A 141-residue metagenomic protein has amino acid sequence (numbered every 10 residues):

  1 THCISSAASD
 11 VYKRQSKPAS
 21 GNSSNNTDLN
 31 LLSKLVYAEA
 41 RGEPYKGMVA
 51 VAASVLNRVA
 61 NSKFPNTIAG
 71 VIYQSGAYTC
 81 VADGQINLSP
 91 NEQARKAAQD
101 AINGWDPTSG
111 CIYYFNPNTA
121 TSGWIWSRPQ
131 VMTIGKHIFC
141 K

Functional and structural regions predicted by a protein language model:
T1-Y12: Single conserved hydrophobic/aromatic residue that forms the stacking wall/gate of nucleotide- or nucleobase-binding
P18-K141: Bacterial extracytoplasmic/cell-wall-associated proteins, especially those involved in peptidoglycan
